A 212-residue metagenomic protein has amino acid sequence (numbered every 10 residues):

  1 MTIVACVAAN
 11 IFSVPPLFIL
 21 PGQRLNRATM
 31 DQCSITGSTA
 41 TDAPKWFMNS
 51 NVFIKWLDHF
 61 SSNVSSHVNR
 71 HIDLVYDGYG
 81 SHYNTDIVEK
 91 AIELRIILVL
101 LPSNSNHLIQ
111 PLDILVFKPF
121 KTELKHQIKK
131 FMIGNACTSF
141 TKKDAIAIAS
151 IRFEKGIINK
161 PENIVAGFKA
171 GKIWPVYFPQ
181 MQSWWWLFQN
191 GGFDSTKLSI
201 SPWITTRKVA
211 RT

Functional and structural regions predicted by a protein language model:
M1-N69: Electropositive, glycine- and tryptophan-enriched low-complexity nucleic-acid-binding patches
A8, A40-W46, D58-S81, T85-D113 (+1 more regions): Acidic, serine/proline-rich intrinsically disordered regulatory segments in large eukaryotic nuclear proteins
